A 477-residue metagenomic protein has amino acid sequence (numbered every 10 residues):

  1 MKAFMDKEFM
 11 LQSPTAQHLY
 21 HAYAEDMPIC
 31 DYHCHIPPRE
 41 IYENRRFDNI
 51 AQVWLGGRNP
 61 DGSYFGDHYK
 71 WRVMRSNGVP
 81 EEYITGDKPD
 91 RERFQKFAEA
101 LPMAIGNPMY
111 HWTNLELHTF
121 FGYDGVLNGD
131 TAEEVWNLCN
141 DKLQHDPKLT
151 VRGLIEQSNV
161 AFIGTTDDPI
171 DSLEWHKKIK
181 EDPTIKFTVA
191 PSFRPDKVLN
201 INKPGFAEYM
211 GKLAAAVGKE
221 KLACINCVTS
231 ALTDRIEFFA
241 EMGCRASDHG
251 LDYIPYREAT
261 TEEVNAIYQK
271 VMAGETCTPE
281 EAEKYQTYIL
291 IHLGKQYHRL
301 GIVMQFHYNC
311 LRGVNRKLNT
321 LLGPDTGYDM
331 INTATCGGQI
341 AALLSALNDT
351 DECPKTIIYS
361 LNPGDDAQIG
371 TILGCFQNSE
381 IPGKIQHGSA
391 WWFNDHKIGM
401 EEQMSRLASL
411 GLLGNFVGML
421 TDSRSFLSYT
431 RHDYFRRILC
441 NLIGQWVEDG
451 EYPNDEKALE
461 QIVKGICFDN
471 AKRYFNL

Functional and structural regions predicted by a protein language model:
K2-L300, E352-P354, I358-G370, G374-L477: Metal-cofactor-binding active-site regions of metalloenzymes
E43-N44, K317-N319: Short secondary-structure transition/capping segments
M304-F306: C-terminal amphipathic alpha-helical interaction region
C310, N315: Hard-cation-handling environments
N319-I331: Active-site loop ensemble at the mouth of alpha/beta enzyme cores that anchors a bound cofactor
T333-I340: Divalent-cation-assisted or electrostatically stabilized phosphate/pyrophosphate-binding catalytic cores
L343-D349: Short, basic/hydrophobic alpha-helical segments
